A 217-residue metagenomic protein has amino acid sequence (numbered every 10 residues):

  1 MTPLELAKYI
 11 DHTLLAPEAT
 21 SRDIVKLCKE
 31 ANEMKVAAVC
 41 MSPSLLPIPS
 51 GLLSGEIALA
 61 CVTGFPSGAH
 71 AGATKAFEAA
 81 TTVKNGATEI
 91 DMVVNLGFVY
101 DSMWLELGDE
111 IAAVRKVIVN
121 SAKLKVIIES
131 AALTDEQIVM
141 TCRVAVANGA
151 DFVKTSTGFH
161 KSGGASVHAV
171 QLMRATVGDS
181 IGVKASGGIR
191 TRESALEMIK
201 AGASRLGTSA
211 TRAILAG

Functional and structural regions predicted by a protein language model:
M1-M34, S44-V183, T191-G217: Alpha/beta enzyme core
M41: N-terminal beta-strand-loop-alpha-helix module at the start of alpha/beta ligand-binding or catalytic domains
